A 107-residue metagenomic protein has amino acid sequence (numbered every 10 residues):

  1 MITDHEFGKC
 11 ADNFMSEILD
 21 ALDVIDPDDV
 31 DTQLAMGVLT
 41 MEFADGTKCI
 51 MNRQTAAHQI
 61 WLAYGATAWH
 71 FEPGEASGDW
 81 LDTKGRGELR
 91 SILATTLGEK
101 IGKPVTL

Functional and structural regions predicted by a protein language model:
M1-L107: N-terminal intrinsically disordered, cationic/polar leader segments that include organellar targeting peptides
